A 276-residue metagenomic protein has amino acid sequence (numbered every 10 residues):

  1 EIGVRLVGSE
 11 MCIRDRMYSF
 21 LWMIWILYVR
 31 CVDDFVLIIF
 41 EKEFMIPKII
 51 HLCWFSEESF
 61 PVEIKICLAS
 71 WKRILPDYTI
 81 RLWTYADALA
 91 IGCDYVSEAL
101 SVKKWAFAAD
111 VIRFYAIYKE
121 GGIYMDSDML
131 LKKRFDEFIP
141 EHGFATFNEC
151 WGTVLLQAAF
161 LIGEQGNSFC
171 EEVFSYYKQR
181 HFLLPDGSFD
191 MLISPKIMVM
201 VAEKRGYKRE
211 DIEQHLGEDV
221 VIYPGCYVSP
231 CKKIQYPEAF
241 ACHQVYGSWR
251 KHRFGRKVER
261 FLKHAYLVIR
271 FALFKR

Functional and structural regions predicted by a protein language model:
E1, K103, K119-G121: A generic hydrophobic-helix recognition signal that picks specific residues within alpha-helical hydrophobic
E1-D15: Single conserved hydrophobic/aromatic residue that forms the stacking wall/gate of nucleotide- or nucleobase-binding
V4, K72, Y115-Y118, V199: A cross-family signal for key residues in well-ordered alpha-helices that form functional helical elements
W22-W25: Tryptophan (W) side chains
C31-A109, M125-R276: Glycosyltransferase-associated regions of secretory-pathway enzymes, highlighting luminal stem/catalytic domains
D110-G122: Small-residue hinge/turn detector
